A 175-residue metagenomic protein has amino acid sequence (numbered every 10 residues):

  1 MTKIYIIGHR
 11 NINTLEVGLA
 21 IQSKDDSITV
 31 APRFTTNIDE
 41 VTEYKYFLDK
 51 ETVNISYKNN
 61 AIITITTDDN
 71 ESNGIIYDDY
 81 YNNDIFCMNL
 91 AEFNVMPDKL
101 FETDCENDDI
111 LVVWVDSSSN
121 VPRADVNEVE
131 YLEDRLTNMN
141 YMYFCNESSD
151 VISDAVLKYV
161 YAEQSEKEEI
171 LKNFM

Functional and structural regions predicted by a protein language model:
M1-I4, D84: Pre-Walker A (Motif I) flank of P-loop NTPase domains
I4-A20: Glycine-rich phosphate-binding P-loop
N11, T35-D39, E92-V95, D116-P122 (+1 more regions): Conserved nucleotide-binding/hydrolysis micro-motifs of P-loop NTPases
Q22-V30: Post-Walker A helix-loop "phosphate-sensing" segment adjacent to the P-loop in P-loop NTPases
T29, R33-V95: ATP-dependent small-molecule kinase phosphotransfer cores that center on conserved nucleotide phosphate-binding segments
E40-T42, E106-L111, T137-N140: Short glycine-/polar-rich loops that comprise or flank the Walker A/P-loop and associated switch/sensor motifs
C87-N94, D98, D104-E128: Conserved phosphate-donor/acceptor-positioning beta-strand/loop module used by diverse small-molecule
V126-M175: NTP-dependent small-molecule kinase module
